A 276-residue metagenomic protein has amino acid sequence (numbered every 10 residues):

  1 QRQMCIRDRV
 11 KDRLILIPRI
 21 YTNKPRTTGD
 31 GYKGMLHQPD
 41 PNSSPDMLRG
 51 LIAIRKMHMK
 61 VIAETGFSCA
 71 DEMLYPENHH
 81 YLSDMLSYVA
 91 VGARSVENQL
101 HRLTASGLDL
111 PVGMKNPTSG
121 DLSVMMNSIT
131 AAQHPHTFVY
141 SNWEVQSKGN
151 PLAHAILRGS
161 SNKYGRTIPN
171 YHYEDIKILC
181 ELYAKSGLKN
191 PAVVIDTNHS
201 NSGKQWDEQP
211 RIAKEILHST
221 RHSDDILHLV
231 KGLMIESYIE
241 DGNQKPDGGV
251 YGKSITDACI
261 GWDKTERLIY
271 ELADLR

Functional and structural regions predicted by a protein language model:
Q1-I6: Short, small-residue-biased leader/transition segments that mark boundaries at the very start of proteins
R7-I178, H199-S200, K204-E215, S219 (+3 more regions): Active-site-facing alpha/beta catalytic cores
L179-A184: Redox- and metal-dependent alpha/beta enzyme cores, enriched for Fe-S-associated oxidoreductases and cofactor-handling
N190-P191: Extended serine/threonine-enriched, polar tracts that run as long, contiguous segments within proteins
I195, G261: Conserved, mostly hydrophobic/aromatic
Q244-T256: Short helix/strand-capping connector loops at secondary-structure junctions
W262-R267, R276: Mid-to-C-terminal alpha-helical segments outside catalytic/metal-binding sites
